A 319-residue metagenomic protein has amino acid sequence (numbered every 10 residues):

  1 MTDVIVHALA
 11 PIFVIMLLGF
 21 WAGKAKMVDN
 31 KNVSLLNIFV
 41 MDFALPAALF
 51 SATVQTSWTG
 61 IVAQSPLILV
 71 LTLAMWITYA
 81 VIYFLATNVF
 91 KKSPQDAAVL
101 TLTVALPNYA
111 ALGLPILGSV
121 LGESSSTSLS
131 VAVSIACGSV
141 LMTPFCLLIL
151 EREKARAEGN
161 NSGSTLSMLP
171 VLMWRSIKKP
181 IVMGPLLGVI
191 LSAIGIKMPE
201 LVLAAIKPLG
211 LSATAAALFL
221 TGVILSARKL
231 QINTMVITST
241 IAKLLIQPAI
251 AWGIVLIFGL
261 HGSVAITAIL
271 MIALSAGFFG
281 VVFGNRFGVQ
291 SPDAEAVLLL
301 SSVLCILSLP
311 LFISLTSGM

Functional and structural regions predicted by a protein language model:
M1-M319: Alpha-helical transmembrane segments of multi-pass small-molecule/ion transporters
